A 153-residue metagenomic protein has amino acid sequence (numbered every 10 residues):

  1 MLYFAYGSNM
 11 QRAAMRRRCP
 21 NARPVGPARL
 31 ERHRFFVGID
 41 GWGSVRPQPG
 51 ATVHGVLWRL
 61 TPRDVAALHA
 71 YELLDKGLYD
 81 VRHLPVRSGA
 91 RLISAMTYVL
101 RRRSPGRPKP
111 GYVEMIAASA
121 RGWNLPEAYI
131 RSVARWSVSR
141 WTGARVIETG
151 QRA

Functional and structural regions predicted by a protein language model:
M1-A153: Glycine-aromatic micro-motifs
